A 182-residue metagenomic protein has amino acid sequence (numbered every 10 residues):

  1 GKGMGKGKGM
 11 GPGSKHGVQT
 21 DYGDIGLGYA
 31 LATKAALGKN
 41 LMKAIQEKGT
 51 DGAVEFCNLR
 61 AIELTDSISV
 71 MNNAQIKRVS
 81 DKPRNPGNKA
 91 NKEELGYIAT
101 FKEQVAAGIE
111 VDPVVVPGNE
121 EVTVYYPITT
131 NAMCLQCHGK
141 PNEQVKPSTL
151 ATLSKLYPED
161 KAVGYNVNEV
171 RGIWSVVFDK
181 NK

Functional and structural regions predicted by a protein language model:
G3-N131, E143-K182: Extracytoplasmic c-type cytochrome modules immediately beyond a signal peptide or single-pass transmembrane anchor
L135-N142: Detector for the c-type heme attachment site
